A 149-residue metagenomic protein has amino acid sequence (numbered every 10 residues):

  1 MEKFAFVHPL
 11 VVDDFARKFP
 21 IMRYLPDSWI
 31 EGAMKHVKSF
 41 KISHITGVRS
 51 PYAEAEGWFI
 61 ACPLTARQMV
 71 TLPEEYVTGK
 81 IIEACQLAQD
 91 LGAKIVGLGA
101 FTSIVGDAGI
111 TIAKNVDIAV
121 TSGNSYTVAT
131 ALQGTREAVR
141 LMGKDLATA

Functional and structural regions predicted by a protein language model:
M1-A113: N-terminal ligand-binding/catalytic initiation module
T111-D117, V139: Short, surface-exposed basic-aromatic patches at helix termini and helix-loop junctions that form
I118-E137: A glycine-rich, Thr/Ser-enriched phosphate-binding loop motif common to dinucleotide/cofactor-binding enzymes
E137-A149: Glycine-rich phosphate/diphosphate-binding loop of Rossmann-like nucleotide-binding domains
